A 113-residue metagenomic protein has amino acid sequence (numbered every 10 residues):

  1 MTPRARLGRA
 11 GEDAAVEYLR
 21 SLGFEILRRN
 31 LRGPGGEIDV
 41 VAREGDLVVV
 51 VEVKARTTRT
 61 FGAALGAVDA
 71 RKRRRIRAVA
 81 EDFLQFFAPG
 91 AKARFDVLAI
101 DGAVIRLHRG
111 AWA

Functional and structural regions predicted by a protein language model:
M1-L31: Acidic-basic catalytic patches of nuclease active cores, encompassing PD-(D/E)XK and other metal-cofactor nuclease
T2-R6, A10, G33-G35, R59 (+1 more regions): Residues at secondary-structure transition points
S21, E25-V48: Active-site metal-binding core of divalent-cation-utilizing nuclease and nuclease-like domains
S21-L22, R43-E44, E81, A88-A91 (+1 more regions): Positively charged, solvent-exposed patches that mediate nucleic-acid binding
I38-A64, V68, I76: Conserved catalytic cores of phosphodiester-cleaving nucleases, focusing on short active-site segments
A63-G66, A78-F86, G90-A93: Non-DNA-binding regulatory cores of transcription-related proteins, predominantly C-terminal effector-binding
F86-A113: Domain-level recognition of nuclease-like catalytic cores that cleave nucleotide substrates
